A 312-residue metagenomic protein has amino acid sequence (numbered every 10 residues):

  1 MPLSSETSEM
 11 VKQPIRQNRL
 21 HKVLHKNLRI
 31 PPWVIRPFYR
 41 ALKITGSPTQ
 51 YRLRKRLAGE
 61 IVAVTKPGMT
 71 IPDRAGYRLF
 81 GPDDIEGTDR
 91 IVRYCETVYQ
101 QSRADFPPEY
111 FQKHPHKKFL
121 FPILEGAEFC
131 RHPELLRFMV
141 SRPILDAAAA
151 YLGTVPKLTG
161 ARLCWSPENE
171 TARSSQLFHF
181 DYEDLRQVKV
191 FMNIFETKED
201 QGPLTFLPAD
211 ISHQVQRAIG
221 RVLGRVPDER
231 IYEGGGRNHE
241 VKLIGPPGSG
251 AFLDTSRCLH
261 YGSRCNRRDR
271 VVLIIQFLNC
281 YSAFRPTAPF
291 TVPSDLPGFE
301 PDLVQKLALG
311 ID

Functional and structural regions predicted by a protein language model:
P2-L28, S212-D312: Conserved double-stranded beta-helix
P14, N27, P31-Q176: Non-heme Fe(II)-dependent double-stranded beta-helix
T154-K157, F180-E183, M192-P203, P208-I211: Active-site region of the double-stranded beta-helix
A161-L163, A209, T255-R257: Short, well-ordered beta-to-alpha junction loops that form the rim of enzyme active sites and present histidine/acidic
Q176-Y182, C258-G262: Histidine-centered catalytic micro-motifs
E183-E199, I244-G245, Q276-N279: Short, conserved beta-strand element in jelly-roll/cupin
